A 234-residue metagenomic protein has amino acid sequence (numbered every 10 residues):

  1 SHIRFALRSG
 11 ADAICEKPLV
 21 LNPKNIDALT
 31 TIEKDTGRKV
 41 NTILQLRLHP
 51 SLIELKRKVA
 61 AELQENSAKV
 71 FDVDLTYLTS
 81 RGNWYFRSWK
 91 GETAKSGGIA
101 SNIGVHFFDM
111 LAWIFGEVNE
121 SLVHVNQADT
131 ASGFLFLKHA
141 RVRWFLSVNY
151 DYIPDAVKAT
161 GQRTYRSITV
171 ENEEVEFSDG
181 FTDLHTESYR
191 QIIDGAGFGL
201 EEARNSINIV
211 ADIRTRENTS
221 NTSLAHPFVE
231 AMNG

Functional and structural regions predicted by a protein language model:
S1-T30: Beta-loop-alpha module in the N-terminal Rossmann-like domain of NAD(P)-dependent dehydrogenases, especially those
I3, I26, L52, F107-F108 (+2 more regions): A general structural signal for well-ordered alpha-helical segments in protein cores
A13-E16, V40-I43, L122: Short catalytic-loop micro-motif centered on adjacent basic/acidic residues
V20-N83: A contiguous active-site-proximal alpha/beta segment in oxidoreductase catalytic domains
A28, P50, E54-K58, M110 (+3 more regions): Alpha-helical elements of Rossmann-like donor-binding domains used by nucleotide-donor carbohydrate transfer enzymes
N83-I153, R204-N208, V229-A231: Rossmann-like dinucleotide-binding domain that binds NAD(P)(H)
A131-D183: C-terminal substrate-binding/catalytic lobe of Rossmann-fold NAD(P)-dependent oxidoreductases
R190-G234: C-terminal helix-rich "cap/oligomerization" subdomain common to oxidoreductases
